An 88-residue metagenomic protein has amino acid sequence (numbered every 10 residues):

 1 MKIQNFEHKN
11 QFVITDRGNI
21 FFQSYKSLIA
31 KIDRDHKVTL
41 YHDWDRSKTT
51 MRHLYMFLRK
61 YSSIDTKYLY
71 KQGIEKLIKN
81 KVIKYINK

Functional and structural regions predicted by a protein language model:
M1-K88: Terminal leader/tail segments of proteins
